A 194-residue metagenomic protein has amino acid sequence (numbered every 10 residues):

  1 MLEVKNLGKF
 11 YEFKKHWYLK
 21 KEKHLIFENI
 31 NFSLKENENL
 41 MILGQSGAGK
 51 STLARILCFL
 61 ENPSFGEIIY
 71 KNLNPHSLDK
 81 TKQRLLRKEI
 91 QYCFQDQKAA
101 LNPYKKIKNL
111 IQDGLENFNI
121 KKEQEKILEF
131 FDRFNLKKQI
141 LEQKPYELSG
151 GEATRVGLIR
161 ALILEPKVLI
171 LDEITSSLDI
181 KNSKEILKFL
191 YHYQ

Functional and structural regions predicted by a protein language model:
L2, L25-F27: Conserved structural motif at the start of ABC-family nucleotide-binding domains
C58: Helix-to-loop junction immediately C-terminal to a conserved catalytic motif
G66-H76, L86: Conserved ABC transporter NBD signature motif
D96, P103-N117: Q-loop/switch helix immediately C-terminal to the Walker
Q124-Q139: Conserved ABC ATPase "signature" region
K144-L148, E152: Conserved ABC ATPase signature
L158, I186: Hydrophobic anchor residue at the start of the ABC signature
I163-K167: A short, proline-enriched helix->beta-strand linker immediately N-terminal to the Walker B motif in ABC-type P-loop
